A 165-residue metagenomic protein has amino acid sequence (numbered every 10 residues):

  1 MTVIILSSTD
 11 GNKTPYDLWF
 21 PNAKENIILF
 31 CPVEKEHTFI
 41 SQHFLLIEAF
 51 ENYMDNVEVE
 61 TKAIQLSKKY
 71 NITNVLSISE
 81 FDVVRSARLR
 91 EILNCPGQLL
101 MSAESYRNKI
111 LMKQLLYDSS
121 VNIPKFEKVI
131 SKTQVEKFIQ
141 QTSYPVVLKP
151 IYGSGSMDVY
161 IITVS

Functional and structural regions predicted by a protein language model:
M1-M101, L111, T133: ATP-binding N-terminal substructure of ATP-dependent carboxylate-amine bond-forming enzymes
E25-I28, I123-P124, V146: Hydrophobic anchor at the start of a short beta-strand that flanks the dinucleotide cofactor-binding loop
Y53, Y106, V129, I162-S165: Conserved aromatic
E60, K132-E136, Q140, S165: An amphipathic alpha-helix signature
I78, M101-S105, E127, Y160: Glycine- and other small-residue-rich loops at beta-strand/loop junctions that grip anionic moieties
I92-C95, L115-V121, K149-S154: Acidic/polar active-site rim loop that often engages polyanionic ligands
E104-P124, S131-F138: Glycine-/Pro-rich loop/turn segments that contact NAD(P) or position catalytic residues in Rossmann-like domains
K125-F126, P145-S165: Glycine-rich phosphate-binding loop of ATP-grasp-fold ATP-dependent ligases
